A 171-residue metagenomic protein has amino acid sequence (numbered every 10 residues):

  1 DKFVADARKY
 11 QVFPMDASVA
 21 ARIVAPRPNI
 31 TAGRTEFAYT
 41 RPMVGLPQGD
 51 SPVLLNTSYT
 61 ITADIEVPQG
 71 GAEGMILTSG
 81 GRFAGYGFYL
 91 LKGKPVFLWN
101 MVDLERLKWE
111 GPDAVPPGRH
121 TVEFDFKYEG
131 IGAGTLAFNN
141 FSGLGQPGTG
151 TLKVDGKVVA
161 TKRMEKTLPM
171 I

Functional and structural regions predicted by a protein language model:
D1-A21: C-terminal accessory region downstream of the catalytic core in glycan-modifying enzymes
A20-V96: Extracellular glycan-recognition modules
I61, G118-Y128, G150-L152: Short tryptophan-centered beta-strand motifs in secreted/extracellular beta-sheet-rich domains of glycan-recognition
I65-V67, W99-M101, F126-Y128: Short beta-strand segments enriched in hydrophobic/aromatic residues within well-folded beta-rich domains
R82, K92-L104, F138-F141: Beta-propeller blade termini and top-face loops
M101-T121, E129-G132, L136-A137: Short, aromatic/His-centered strand-loop micro-motif at the edge of beta-sheets
K153-K157, T161: Short strand-turn-strand beta-turns centered on an Asx-Gly dipeptide
K162-I171: Flexible glycan-contacting loops in extracellular carbohydrate-active proteins
